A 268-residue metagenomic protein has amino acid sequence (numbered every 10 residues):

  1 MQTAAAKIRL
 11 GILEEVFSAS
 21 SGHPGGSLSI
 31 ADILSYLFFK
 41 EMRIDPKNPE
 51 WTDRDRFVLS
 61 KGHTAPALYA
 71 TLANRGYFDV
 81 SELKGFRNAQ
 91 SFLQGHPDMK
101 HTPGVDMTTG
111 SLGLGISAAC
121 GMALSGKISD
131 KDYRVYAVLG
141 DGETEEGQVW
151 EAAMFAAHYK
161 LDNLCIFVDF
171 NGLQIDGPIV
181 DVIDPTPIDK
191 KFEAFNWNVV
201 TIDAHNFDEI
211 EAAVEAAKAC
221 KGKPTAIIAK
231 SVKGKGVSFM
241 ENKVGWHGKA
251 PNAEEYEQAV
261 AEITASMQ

Functional and structural regions predicted by a protein language model:
A5-S21, D169-N171: N-terminal capping segment at the start of a domain
I12-V16, S27-H158: Cofactor-binding active-site loop characterized by glycine-rich and histidine/acidic residues
S20, P24, L83, A226: Flexible, glycine/charged-enriched surface loops at secondary-structure junctions
V58, C165, T201, A226-I228: Structured core elements
P66, T144-E145, L173-Q174, K233-V237: Short, active-site-adjacent cap segments at secondary-structure transitions
G104, T108-A219: Thiamine diphosphate
F207-Q268: Glycine/aspartate-rich loop-and-adjacent alpha/beta segment that forms the canonical ThDP
